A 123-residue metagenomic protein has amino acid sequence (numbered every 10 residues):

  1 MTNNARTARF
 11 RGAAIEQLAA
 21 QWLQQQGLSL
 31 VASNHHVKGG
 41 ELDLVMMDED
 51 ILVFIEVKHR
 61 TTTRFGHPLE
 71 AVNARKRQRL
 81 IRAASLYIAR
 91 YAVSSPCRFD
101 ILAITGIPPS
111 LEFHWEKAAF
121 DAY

Functional and structural regions predicted by a protein language model:
M1-S33: Acidic-basic catalytic patches of nuclease active cores, encompassing PD-(D/E)XK and other metal-cofactor nuclease
L23, L42-T61, P68, V72 (+1 more regions): Conserved catalytic cores of phosphodiester-cleaving nucleases, focusing on short active-site segments
L30-A32, F54, F99: Hydrophobic residues on conserved beta-strands that form the core of alpha/beta folds
V37-E41, P109: Short acidic/glycine-enriched loop/turn segments that link adjacent beta-strands
G39, L52-F54, P96, F113: Structural motif
T61-T63, T105: Feature marks short, surface-exposed loop/turn motifs that line or immediately flank catalytic pockets and channel
T63-S95: Mid-chain, well-packed structural core segment of small domains
R90-Y123: Domain-level recognition of nuclease-like catalytic cores that cleave nucleotide substrates
